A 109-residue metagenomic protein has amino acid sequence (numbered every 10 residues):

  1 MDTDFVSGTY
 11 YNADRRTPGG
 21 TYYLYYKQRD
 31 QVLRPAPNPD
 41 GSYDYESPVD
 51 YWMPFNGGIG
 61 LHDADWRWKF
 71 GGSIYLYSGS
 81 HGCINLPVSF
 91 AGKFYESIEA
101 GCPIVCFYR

Functional and structural regions predicted by a protein language model:
M1-K27, Y51: Cell wall/extracellular polymer interaction/catalysis modules
R16-G19, Q28-R109: Exported/periplasmic cell-wall-interacting domains
